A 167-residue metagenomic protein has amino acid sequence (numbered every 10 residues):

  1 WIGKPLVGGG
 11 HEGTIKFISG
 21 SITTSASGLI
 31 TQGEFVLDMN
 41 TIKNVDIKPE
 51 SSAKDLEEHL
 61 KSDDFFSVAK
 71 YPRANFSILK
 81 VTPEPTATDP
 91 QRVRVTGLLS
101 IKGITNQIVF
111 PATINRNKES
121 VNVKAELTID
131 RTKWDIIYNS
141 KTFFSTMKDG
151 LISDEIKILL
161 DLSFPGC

Functional and structural regions predicted by a protein language model:
W1-C167: Low-complexity, acidic/polar, glycine-enriched regions of mature
